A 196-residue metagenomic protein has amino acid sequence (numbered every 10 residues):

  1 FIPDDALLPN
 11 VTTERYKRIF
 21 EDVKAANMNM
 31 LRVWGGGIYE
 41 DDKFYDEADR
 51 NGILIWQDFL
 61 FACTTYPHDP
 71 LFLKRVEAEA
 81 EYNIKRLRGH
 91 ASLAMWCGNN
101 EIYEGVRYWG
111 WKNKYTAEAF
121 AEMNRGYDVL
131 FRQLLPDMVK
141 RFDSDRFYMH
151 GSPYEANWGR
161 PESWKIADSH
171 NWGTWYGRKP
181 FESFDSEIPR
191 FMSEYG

Functional and structural regions predicted by a protein language model:
F1-T64, P70-M95: Active-site-adjacent substrate/metal-binding segments within catalytic domains of carbohydrate-active enzymes
G37-Y39, F61-C63, N100-E104, Y154-A156: Solvent-exposed loop/turn segments at secondary-structure junctions within structured extracellular/periplasmic domains
D49-R50, F72-V76, K112-Y115, K165-D168: Short, hinge-like loop/turn segments at secondary-structure boundaries
I55-W56, N99, M192: Generic enzyme active-site microenvironment
Y66-P67, E104-R107, G159: A short beta-to-alpha transition loop/helix N-cap that caps and shapes the active-site region
Y82-R125: Active-site groove signature of glycoside hydrolases
E118-G196: Extracellular glycoside hydrolase catalytic/binding regions
